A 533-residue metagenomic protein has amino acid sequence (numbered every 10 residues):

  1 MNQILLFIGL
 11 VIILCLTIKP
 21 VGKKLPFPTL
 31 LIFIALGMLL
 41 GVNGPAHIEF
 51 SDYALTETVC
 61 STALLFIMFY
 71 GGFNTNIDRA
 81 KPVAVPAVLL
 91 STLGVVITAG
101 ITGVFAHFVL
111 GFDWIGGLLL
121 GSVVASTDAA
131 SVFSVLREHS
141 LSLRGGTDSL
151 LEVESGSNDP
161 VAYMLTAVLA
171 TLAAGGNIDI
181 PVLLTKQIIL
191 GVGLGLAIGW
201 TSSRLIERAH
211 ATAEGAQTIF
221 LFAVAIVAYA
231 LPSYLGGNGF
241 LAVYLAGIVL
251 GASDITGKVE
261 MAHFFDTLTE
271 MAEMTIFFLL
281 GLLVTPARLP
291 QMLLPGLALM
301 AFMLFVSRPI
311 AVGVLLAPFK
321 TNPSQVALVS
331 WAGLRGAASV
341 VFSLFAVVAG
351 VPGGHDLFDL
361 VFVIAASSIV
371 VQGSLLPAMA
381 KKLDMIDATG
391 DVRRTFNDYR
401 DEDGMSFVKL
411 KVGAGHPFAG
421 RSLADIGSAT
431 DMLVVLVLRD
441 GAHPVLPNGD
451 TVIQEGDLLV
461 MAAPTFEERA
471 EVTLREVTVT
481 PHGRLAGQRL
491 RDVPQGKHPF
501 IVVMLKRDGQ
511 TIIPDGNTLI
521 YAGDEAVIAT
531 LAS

Functional and structural regions predicted by a protein language model:
M1-T389, E402: Transmembrane helical cores of multi-pass secondary ion antiporters/exchangers
I310, A317-S324, L328, A338 (+1 more regions): Cytosolic regulatory regions of ion transport systems
